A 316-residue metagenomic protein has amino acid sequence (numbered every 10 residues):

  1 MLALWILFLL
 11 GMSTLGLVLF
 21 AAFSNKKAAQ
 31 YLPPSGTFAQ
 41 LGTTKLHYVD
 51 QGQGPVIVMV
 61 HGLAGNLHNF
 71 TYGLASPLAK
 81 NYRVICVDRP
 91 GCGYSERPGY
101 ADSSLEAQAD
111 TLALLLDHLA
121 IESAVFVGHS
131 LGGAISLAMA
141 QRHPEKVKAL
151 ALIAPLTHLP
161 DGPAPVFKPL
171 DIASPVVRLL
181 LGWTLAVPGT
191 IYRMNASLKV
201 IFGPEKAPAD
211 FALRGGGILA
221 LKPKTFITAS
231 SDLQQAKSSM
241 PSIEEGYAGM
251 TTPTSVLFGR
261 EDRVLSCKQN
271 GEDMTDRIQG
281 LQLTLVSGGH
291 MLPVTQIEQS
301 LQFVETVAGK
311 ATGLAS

Functional and structural regions predicted by a protein language model:
M1-I57, K80-Y82, E122, G309-S316: Alpha/beta-hydrolase fold catalytic core
K26-A28, A164, A186-G249: Conserved alpha/beta-hydrolase catalytic His-Asp/Glu region
G42-T43, V49-Q51, C86-V127, L131: Active-site loop/oxyanion-hole signature of alpha/beta-hydrolase fold enzymes
Q51-Y94: Conserved HGGG/HGGXW glycine-rich cap/lid loop of the alpha/beta-hydrolase fold
Q141, L150-G182: Flexible "cap/lid" loop of the alpha/beta hydrolase fold
M250, V256-F258: Short beta-strand/loop motif that positions the catalytic acidic residue of the alpha/beta-hydrolase fold
E261-L265, M291: Acidic catalytic loop of the alpha/beta-hydrolase fold
G289-L301: Catalytic histidine-centered segment of alpha/beta-hydrolase-like enzymes
